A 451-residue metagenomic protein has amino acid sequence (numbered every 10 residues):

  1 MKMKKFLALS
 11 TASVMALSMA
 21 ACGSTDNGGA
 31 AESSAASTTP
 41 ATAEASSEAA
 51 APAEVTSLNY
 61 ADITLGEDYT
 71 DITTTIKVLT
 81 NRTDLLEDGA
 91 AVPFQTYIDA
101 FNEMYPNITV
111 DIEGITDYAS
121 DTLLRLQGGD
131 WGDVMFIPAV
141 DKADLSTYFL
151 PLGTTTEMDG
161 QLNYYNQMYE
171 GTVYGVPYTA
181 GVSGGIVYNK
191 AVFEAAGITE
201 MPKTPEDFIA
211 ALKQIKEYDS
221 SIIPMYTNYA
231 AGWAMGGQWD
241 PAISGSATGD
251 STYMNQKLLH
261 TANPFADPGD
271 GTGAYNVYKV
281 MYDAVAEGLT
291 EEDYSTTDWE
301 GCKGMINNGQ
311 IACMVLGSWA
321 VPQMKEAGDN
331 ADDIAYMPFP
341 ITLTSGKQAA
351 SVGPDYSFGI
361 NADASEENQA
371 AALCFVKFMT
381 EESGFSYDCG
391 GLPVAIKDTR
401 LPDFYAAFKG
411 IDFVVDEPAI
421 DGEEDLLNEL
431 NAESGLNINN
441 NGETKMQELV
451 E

Functional and structural regions predicted by a protein language model:
A8-L9, C22-K142, S345: Conserved N-terminal structural module of periplasmic/extracytoplasmic solute-binding proteins
A49-T70, I137-G184, I209, A335-M337 (+1 more regions): Hinge/lid segment of periplasmic solute-binding proteins
T80, E103-M104, T109, A195-T199 (+2 more regions): Extracytoplasmic/periplasmic substrate-recognition and gating elements
A90, V352, P393-V394, A406 (+1 more regions): C-terminal capping/gating helix-and-loop segments adjacent to ligand/active sites or protein-protein/ligand interfaces
Y97-N163, M168, A191-K203, M305 (+2 more regions): Extracytoplasmic "Venus flytrap"/periplasmic binding protein-like
T147, Y164-M201, I209, N228-H260 (+3 more regions): Periplasmic solute-binding protein
P151-Y165, G245-N276, E326-G328, I341-A350 (+1 more regions): Short, solvent-exposed loop/beta-turn-alpha elements that line the ligand-binding surface or hinge of extracytoplasmic
L212-K213, L258-Y294: Glycine-centered hinge/linker elements that transmit conformational signals in sensory and ligand-binding systems
